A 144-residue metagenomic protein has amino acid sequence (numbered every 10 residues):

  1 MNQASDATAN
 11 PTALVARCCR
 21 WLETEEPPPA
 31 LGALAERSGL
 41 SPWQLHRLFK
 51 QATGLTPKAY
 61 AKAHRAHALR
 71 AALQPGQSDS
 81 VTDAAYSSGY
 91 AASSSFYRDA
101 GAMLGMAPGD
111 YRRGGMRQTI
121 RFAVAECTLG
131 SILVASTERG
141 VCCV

Functional and structural regions predicted by a protein language model:
M1-D6, P27-A61, A85-M106: Basic/polar phosphate-binding segments, predominantly the helix-turn-helix DNA-binding elements of transcriptional
M1-Q3, T24, Q74, T82-V144: Low-complexity, small/basic-enriched stretches that occur predominantly at protein N-termini or linker tails
T12-A33, K50-Y90, G115-T119, C127-L129: Terminal helix-turn-helix DNA-binding modules in bacterial transcription factors
